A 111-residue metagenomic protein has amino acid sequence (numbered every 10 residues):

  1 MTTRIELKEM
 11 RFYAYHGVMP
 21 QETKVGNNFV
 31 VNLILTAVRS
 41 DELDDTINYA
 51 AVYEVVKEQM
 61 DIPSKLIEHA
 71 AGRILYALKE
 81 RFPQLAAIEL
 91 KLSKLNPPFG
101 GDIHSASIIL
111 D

Functional and structural regions predicted by a protein language model:
M1-D111: N-terminal, polar/charged subdomain of small-to-medium soluble alpha/beta proteins
